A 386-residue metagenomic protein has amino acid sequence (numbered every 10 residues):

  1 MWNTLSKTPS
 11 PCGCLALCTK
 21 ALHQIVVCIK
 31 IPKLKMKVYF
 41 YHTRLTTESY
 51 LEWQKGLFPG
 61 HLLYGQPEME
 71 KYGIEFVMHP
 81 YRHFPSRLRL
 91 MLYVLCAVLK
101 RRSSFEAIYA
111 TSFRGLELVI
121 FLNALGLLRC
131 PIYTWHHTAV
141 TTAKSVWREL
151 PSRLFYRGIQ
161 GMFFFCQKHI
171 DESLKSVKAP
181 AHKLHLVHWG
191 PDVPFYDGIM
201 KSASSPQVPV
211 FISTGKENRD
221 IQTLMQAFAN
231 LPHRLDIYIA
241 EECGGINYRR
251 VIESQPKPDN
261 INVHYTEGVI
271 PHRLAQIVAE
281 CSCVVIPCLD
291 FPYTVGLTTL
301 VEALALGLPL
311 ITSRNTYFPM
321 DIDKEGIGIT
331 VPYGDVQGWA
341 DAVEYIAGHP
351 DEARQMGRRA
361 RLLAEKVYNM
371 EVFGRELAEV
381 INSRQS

Functional and structural regions predicted by a protein language model:
H83, P131-V146: A short, histidine- and acid-enriched strand-loop-helix "catalytic/donor-clamping" loop that lines the nucleotide-sugar
C96-S103, A143-F163: Membrane-proximal helix-turn-helix segments that form the acceptor-binding/catalytic region of lipid-linked
L174-K175, K183-H185, P191-V208, Q222: Acidic anion/phosphate-binding donor-loop and adjacent secondary structure in glycosyltransferase catalytic cores
S202-R219, L224-D236: Conserved donor-binding/catalytic core segment of Leloir-type glycosyltransferases
I239, Y248-V278: Nucleotide-activated donor-binding/catalytic signature segment of Leloir-type glycosyltransferases, i.e., the conserved
V278-Y293, L308: Acidic donor-binding loop of glycosyltransferase active sites
K324-V336, Y345-D351: Conserved acidic donor-binding segment of nucleotide-sugar-dependent glycosyltransferases
Y345, E352-K366, E376-E379: A short, well-ordered alpha-helix in the C-terminal region of glycosyltransferases
